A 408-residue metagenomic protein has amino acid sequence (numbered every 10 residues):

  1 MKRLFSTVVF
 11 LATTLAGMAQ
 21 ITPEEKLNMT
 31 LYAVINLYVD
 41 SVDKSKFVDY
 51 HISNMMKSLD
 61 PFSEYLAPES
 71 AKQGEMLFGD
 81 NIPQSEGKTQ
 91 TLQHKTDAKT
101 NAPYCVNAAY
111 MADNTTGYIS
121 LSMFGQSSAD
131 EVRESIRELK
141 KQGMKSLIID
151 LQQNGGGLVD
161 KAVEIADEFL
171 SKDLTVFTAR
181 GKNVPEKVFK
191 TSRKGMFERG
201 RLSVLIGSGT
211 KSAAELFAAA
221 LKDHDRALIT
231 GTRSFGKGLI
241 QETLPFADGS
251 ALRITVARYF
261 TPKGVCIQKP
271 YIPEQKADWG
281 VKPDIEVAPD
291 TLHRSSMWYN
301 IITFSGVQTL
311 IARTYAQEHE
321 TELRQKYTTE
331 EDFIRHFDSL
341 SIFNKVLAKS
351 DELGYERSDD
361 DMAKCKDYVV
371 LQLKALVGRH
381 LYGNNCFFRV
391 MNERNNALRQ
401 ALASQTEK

Functional and structural regions predicted by a protein language model:
M1-I21: Bacterial Sec-dependent N-terminal signal peptides
T7, A67-S70, S339: Helix N-cap / beta->alpha transition motif
T7-V8, A98, T191: Composition-driven detection of intrinsically disordered, low-complexity segments
I21, N28-M111, V390-L402, K408: Extended, small/polar residue-biased N-terminal targeting/export presequences and adjacent propeptide/linker tracts
I21-L31, Y104-I148, Q152-K408: C-terminal "post-core" interaction segments
